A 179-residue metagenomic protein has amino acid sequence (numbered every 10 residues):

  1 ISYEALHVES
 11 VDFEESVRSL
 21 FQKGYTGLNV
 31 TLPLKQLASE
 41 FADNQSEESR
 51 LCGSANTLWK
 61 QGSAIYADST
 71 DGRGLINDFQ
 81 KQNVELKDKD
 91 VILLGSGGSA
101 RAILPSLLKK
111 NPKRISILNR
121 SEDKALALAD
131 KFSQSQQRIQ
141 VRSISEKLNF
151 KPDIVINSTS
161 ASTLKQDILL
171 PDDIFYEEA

Functional and structural regions predicted by a protein language model:
I1-Q82: Phosphate/diphosphate ligand-binding glycine-rich loop within oxidoreductases
S2, D90, K113-R114, R138: Residues at the starts of beta-strands that form the adenosine-phosphate
T26, K113, D153: Conserved acidic residues
L28, V91, V155-I156: Receiver (REC) domain switch-region micro-motif
A38, I103, L164-Q166: Glycine/Thr-rich phosphate-binding loops of Rossmann-like dinucleotide-binding domains
S69-G72, F79, V84, D88-P112 (+1 more regions): Glycine-rich adenosine-cofactor-binding loop
K110-S133: NAD(P)-binding Rossmann-fold cofactor-contacting core
S135-A179: Rossmann-like adenosine-cofactor binding region
